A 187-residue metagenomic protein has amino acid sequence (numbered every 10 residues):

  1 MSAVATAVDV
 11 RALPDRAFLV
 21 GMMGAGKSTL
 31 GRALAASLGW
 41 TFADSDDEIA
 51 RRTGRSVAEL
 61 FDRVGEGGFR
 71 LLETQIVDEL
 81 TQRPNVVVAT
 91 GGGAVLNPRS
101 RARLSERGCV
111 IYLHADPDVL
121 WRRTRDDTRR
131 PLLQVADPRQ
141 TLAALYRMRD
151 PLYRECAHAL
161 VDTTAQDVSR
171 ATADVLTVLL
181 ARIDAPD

Functional and structural regions predicted by a protein language model:
S2-A12, A33, S37, R147-D187: NTP-dependent small-molecule kinase module
L19: Hydrophobic anchor at the beta1->P-loop junction of P-loop NTPases
G24: Walker A (P-loop) phosphate-binding loop of P-loop NTPases
K27: Conserved lysine of the Walker
L30: Hydrophobic positions on the alpha1 helix immediately C-terminal to the Walker A/P-loop
D44-S105, R130, A143, L152: ATP-dependent small-molecule kinase phosphotransfer cores that center on conserved nucleotide phosphate-binding segments
G92-A94, D116-D118, Q166: Short glycine-rich anion-binding loops that position phosphate/pyrophosphate groups of nucleotides and phosphorylated
E106-P151: A glycine- and Lys/Arg-enriched "phosphate-lid" helix/loop adjacent to the NTP-binding pocket of small-molecule kinases
